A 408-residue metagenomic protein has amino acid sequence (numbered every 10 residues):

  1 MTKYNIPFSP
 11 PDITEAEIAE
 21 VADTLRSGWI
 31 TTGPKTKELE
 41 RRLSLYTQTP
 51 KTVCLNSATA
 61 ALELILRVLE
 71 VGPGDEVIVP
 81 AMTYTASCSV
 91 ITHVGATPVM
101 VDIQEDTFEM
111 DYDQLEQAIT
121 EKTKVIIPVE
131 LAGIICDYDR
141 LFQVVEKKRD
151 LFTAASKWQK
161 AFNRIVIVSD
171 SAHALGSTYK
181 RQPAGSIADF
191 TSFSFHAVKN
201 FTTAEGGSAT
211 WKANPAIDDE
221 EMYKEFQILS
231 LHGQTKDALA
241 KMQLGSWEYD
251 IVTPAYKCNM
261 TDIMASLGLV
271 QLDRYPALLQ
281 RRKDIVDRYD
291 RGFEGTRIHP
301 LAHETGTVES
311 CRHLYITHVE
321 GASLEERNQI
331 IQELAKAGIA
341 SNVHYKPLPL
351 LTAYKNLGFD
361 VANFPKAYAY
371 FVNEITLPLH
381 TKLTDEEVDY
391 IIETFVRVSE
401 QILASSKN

Functional and structural regions predicted by a protein language model:
M1-W29, P34, D250-V252, P378: N-terminal "arm"/small-domain region of PLP-dependent enzymes with the aminotransferase-like
V21, L25, I65, I391 (+1 more regions): Hydrophobic "lid"/C-terminal helical patch of Rossmann-like NAD(P)-dependent dehydrogenase/epimerase domains
W29-E76, V90-T92, M100, R149-T153: Phosphate-binding glycine-rich loop
K37-R41, T49-P50, V125-V129, I134 (+4 more regions): PLP-dependent aminotransferase class I/II
R67-S171, T178: PLP-dependent aminotransferase-like
S89-I91, P183, I263: Hydrophobic/aromatic ligand-binding patch that stacks against planar heteroaromatic rings of cofactors or nucleotides
A155-T202, K224, W247-I251, H299: Conserved active-site segment immediately N-terminal to the catalytic lysine that forms the internal aldimine
H173, S186-K236, D262: Active-site PLP attachment segment
